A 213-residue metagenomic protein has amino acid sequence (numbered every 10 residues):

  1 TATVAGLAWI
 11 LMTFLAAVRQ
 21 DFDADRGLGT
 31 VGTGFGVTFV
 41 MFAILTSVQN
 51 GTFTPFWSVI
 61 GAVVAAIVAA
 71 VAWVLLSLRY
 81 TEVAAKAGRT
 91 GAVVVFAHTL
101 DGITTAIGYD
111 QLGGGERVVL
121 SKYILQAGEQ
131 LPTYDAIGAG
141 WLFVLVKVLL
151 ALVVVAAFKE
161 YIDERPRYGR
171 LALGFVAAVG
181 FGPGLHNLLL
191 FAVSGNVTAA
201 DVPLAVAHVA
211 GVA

Functional and structural regions predicted by a protein language model:
T1-A213: Charge-biased, low-complexity intrinsically disordered regions
